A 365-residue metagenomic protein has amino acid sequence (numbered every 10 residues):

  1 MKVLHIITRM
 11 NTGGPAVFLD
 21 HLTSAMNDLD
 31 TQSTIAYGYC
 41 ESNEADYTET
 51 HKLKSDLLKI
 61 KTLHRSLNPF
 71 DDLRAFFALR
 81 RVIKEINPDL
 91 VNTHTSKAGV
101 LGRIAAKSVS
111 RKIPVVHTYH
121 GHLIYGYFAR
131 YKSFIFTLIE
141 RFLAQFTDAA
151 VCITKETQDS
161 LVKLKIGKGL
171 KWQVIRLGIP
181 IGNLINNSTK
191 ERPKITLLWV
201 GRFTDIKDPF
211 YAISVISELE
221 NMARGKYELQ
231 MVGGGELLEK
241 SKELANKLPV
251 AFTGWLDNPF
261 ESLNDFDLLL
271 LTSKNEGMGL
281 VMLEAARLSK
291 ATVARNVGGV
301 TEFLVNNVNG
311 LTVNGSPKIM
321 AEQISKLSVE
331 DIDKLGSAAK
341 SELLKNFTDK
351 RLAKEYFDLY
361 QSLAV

Functional and structural regions predicted by a protein language model:
H5-D71, S160, K165, V174 (+1 more regions): N-terminal strand-loop element at the rim of the active site of nucleotide-sugar-dependent glycosyltransferases
A16-S24, I195, W199-E218, E236-E239: A conserved mid-protein helix/loop that constitutes part of the nucleotide-sugar donor-binding site
L67-D71, V162-K163, L170-K194: Acidic anion/phosphate-binding donor-loop and adjacent secondary structure in glycosyltransferase catalytic cores
F146-K171: A short, active-site helix/loop in glycosyltransferases that binds the activated sugar's phosphate group
W255, K274: Aromatic "clamp/platform" in nucleotide-sugar-dependent glycosyltransferases that forms part of the donor/acceptor
A291-A294: Short hydrophobic beta-strand element within catalytic cores of glycosyltransferases and related nucleotide-activated
V305-N307, L311-P317, S325-E330: Conserved acidic donor-binding segment of nucleotide-sugar-dependent glycosyltransferases
D333-D349, E355: A short, well-ordered alpha-helix in the C-terminal region of glycosyltransferases
